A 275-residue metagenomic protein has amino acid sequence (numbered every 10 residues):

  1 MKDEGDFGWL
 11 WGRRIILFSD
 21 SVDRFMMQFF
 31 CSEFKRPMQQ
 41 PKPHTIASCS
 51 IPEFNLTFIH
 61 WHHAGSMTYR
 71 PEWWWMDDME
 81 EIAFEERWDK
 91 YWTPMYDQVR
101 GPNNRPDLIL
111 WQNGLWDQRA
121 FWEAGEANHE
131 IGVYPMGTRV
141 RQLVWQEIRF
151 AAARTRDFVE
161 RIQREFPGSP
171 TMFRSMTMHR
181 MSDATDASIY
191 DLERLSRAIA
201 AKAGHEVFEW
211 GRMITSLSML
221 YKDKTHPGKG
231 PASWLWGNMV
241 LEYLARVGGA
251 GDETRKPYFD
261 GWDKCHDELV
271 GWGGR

Functional and structural regions predicted by a protein language model:
M1-L17, V22-Q40, E253-R275: N-terminal secretory targeting modules
W11-R14, N103-I109, R164-T171, A201-E206: Loop/turn elements at helix/coil->beta-strand transitions in domains of secreted/extracellular proteins
R14-N128, G132-V133: Conserved SGNH/GDSL esterase-like catalytic core that processes O-acyl groups on lipids and polysaccharides
I15-D20, I109-W111, T171, S196 (+2 more regions): Structural signal for hydrophobic/aromatic residues that build the beta-strand cores of folded beta-sheet domains
D23-M26, K35, D117-A120, P167 (+4 more regions): Eukaryotic short linear interaction motifs
W116-R149, M176-Y190, S216-L217: Serine-dependent acyl-ester chemistry module
A151, T155-F158, S169, R174-G211 (+2 more regions): Substrate-gating cap/lid alpha-helix
L220-R275: Histidine-centered active-site loop/cap adjacent to the catalytic His in serine esterases/O-acetyl transfer systems
